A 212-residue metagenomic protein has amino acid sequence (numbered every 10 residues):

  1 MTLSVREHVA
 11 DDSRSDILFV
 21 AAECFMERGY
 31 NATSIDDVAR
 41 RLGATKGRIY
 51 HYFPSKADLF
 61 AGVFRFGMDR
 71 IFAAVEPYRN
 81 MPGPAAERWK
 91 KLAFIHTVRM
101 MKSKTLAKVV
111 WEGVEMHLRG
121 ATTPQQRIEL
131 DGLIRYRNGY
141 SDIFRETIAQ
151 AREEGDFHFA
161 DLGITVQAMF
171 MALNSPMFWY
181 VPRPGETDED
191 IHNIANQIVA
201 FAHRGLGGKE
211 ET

Functional and structural regions predicted by a protein language model:
T2-V5, D12, D16, V20 (+1 more regions): Helix-turn-helix
D16, V20, D37, D58 (+7 more regions): Alpha-helical elements of Rossmann-like donor-binding domains used by nucleotide-donor carbohydrate transfer enzymes
E27-N31, P82, S103, E154-G155: Short coil/turn segments at alpha/beta junctions that flank glycine-rich nucleotide-binding fingerprints
G62, E76-L106, V166-M169: Hydrophobic alpha-helical connector segments
R65-R70: Short, basic, alpha-helical segments at the C-terminal edge of helix-turn-helix-like DNA-binding modules
K91, G120-E154, I164-Q167, N193-N196: Amphipathic alpha-helical packing segments from all-alpha helical-bundle domains
R99-L106, S141, R145-E146, Q150 (+4 more regions): Amphipathic C-terminal alpha-helical segment
K102-I128, F178: Amphipathic alpha-helical segments used for helix-helix packing
